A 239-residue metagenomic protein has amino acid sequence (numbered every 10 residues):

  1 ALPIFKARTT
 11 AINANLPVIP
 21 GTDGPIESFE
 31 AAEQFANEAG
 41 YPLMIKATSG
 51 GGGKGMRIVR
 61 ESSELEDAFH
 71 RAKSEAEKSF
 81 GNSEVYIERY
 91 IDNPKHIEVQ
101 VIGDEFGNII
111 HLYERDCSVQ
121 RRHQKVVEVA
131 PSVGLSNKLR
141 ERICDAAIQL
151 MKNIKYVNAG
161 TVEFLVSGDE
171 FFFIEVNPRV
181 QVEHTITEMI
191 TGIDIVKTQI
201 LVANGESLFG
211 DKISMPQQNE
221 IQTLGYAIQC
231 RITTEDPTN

Functional and structural regions predicted by a protein language model:
A1-I4: Short, small-residue-biased leader/transition segments that mark boundaries at the very start of proteins
K6-P25, V133-G134: Conserved thiamine diphosphate
T10, A14, A31-E38: Gly/Ser/Thr-enriched, mixed-charge loops and adjacent short helices that form phosphate/oxyanion-binding elements
A14-N15, P42, A47, G52 (+1 more regions): ATP-dependent carboxylate activation and anion-phosphoryl transfer catalytic cores that bind Mg-ATP to form
G24-F29, D92-P94: Short acidic loop-to-helix transition motifs that present clustered carboxylates
I26, R57-R60: Generic detection of short hydrophobic beta-strand segments and adjacent strand-loop junctions
F29-A32, G55, E170: Short Asp/Glu-rich motifs
